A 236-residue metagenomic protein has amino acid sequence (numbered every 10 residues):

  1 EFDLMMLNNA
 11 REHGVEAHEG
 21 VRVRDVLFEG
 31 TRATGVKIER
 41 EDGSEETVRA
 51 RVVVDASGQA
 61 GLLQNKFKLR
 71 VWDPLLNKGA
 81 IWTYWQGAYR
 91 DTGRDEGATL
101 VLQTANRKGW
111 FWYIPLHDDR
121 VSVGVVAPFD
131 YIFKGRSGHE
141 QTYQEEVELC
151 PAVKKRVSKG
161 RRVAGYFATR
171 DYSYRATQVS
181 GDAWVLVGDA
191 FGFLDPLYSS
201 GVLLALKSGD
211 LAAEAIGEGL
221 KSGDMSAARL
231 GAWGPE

Functional and structural regions predicted by a protein language model:
E1: N-terminal helix-loop segment corresponding to the beta1-alpha1 unit of nucleotide/adenylate-binding folds
L4, N8-K159: Predominantly flavin-linked oxidoreductase catalytic cores and closely associated redox partners
H18, L197-V202, P235-E236: A ubiquitous short alpha-helical element
G20, G35, G58, K68 (+8 more regions): Glycine-centered flexibility sites
A88, G223-D224: Membrane-interface elements of multi-pass transporters and channels
Y131-A215, L220-K221, A227-A228: FAD/FMN-dependent oxidoreductases across multiple families
D224, A228-E236: Mid-to-C-terminal Rossmann-like scaffold of FAD/NAD(P)H-dependent oxidoreductases
